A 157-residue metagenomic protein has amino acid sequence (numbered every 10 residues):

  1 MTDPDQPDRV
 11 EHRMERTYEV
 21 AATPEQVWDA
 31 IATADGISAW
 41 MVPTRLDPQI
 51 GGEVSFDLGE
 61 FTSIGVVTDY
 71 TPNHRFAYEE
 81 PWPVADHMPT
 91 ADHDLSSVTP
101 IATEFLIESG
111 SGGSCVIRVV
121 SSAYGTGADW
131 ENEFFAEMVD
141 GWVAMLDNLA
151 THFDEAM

Functional and structural regions predicted by a protein language model:
M1-R13, P89: Short acidic N-proximal helix/loop "leader" segments that mark the beginning of a domain or an inter-domain linker
R9, E15, A22, Q26 (+3 more regions): Short beta-edge strand/loop motif at the mouth of beta-sheet-based domains
R13, D69, A85-V139: Beta-strand/loop substructures that line and gate deep hydrophobic ligand-binding cavities in soluble
W28-D29, F134: Short amphipathic alpha-helices within nucleic acid-binding modules
I31, M41, E80: Short, flexible helix/strand-to-coil boundary loops that buttress conserved ligand/catalytic motifs in alpha/beta
F56, R75-E79, I117-V119: Short hydrophobic/aromatic-rich beta-strand segments that constitute the beta-sheet cores of beta-sandwich/beta-barrel
M138-N148: Long, well-ordered alpha-helical scaffolding segments within enzyme catalytic domains, especially pronounced
T151-M157: Short, highly charged C-terminal tails/helix-capping segments
